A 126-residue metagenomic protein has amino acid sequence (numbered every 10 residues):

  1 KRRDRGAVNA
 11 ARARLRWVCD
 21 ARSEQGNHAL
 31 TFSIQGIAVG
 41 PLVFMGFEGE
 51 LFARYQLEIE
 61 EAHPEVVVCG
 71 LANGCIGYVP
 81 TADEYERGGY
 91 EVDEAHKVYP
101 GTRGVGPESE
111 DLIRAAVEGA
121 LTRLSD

Functional and structural regions predicted by a protein language model:
K1-D126: Non-catalytic substrate/cofactor recognition surfaces at enzyme active-site rims
